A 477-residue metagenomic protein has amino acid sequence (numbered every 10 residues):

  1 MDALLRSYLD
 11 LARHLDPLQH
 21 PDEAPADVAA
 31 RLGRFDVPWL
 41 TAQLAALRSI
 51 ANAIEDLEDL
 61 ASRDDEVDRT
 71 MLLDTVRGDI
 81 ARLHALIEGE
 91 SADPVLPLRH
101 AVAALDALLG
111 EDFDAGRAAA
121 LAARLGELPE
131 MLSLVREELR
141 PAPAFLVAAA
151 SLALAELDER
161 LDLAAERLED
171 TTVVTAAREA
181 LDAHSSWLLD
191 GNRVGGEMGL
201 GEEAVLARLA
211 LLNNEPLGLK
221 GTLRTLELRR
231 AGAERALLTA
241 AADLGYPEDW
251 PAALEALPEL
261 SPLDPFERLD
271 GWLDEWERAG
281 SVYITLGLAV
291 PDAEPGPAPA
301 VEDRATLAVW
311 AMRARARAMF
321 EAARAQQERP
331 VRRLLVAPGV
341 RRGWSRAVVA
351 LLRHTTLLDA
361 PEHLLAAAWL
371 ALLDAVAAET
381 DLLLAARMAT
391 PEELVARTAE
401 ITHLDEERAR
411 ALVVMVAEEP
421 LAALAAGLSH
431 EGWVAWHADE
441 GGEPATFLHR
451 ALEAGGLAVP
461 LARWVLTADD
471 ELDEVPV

Functional and structural regions predicted by a protein language model:
M1-V477: N-terminal maturation segment of proteins
